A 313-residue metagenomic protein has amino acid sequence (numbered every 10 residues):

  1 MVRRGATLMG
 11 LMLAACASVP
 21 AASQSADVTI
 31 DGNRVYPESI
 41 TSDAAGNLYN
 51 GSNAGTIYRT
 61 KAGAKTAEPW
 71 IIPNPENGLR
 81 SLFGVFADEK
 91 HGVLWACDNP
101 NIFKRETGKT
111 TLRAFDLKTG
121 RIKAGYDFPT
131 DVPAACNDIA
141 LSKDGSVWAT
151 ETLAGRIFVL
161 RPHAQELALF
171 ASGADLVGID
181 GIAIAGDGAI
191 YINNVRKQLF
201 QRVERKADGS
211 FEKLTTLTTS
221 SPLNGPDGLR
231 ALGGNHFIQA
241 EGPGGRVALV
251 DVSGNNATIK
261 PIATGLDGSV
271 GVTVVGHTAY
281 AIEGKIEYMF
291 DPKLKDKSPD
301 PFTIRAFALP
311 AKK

Functional and structural regions predicted by a protein language model:
Q24-I30, T66-E76, R121-P129, E166-G173 (+2 more regions): A short beta-strand motif characteristic of beta-propeller blades
G32-L48, E76-D98, P129-V147, G173-I190 (+3 more regions): Beta-rich, blade/repeat-based domains predominating in secreted/periplasmic proteins but also intracellular
L48-A54, D88, L94-T107, V147-L153 (+3 more regions): Conserved beta-strand positions in repeat-built beta-propeller and related beta-rich domains
T56-Y58, T111-R113, R156-F158, L199-Q201 (+2 more regions): A short loop-to-beta-strand structural motif that recurs across blades of beta-propeller domains
K61-K65, D116-R121, R161-Q165, E204-G209 (+2 more regions): Short loop/turn segments that connect beta-strands within beta-propeller blades
T107-D144: Asp-box/WD-like beta-propeller blade repeats and closely related beta-sheet repeat scaffolds
K109-K118, P299-P310: Beta-propeller blade signature
